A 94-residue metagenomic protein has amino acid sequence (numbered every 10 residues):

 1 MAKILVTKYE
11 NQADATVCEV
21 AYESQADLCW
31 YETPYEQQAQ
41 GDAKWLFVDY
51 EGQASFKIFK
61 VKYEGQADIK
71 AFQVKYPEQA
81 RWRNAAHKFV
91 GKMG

Functional and structural regions predicted by a protein language model:
M1-G94: Repetitive, compositionally biased segments used for assembly/scaffolding
